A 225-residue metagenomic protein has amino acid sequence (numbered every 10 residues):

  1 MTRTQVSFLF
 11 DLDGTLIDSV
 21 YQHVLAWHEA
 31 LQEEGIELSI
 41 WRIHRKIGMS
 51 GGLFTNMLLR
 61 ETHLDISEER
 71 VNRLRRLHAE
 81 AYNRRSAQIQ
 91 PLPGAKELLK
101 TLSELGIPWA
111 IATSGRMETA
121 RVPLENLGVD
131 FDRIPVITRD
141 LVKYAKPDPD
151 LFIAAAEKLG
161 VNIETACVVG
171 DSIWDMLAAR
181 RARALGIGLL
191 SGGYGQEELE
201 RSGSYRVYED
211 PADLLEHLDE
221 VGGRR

Functional and structural regions predicted by a protein language model:
M1-V6, E69, K100-S103, R116-M117 (+1 more regions): Asp-based, Mg2+/Mn2+-dependent phosphohydrolase catalytic module
T2-H44: Active-site neighborhood of HAD-like aspartate-dependent phosphohydrolases
T15, T113-G115: Conserved phosphate-coupling serine/threonine residues in phosphotransfer and NTP-handling enzymes
V24, H28, G51-N56, R75 (+2 more regions): An amphipathic alpha-helix signature
E29-E34, E97-I107: A short, Lys/Arg-enriched amphipathic alpha-helix followed by its capping loop at the start of a domain
A30, S50-I66, P123, A155-A156: Helix-loop "lid/cap" segments that line or gate small-molecule binding pockets
I36-H44, L64-L74, F131-R133, I163: Short, surface-exposed acidic
L59-E97, L105: Metal-dependent phosphoesterase signature
